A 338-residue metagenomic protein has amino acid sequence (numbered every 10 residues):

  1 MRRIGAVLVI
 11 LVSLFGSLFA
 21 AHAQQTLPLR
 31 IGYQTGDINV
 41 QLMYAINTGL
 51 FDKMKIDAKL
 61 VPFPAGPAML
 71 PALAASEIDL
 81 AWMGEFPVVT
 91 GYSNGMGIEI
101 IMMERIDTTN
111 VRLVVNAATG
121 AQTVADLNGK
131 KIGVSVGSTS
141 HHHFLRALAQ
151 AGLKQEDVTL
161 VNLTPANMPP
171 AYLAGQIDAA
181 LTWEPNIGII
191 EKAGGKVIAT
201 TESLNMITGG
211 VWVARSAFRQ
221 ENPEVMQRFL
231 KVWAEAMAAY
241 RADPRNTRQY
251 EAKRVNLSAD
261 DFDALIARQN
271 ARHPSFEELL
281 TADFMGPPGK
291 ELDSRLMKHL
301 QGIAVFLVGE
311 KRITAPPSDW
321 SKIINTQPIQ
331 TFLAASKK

Functional and structural regions predicted by a protein language model:
M1-I4: Positively charged n-region of N-terminal signal peptides that target proteins for export
V7-S17: Bacterial N-terminal signal peptides
L18-A23: Sec/Tat signal peptide C-region and signal peptidase I cleavage site
Q24-A171, D178-E184, T200, M206: Short, glycine-/small- and polar/acidic-enriched structural segments that line small-molecule recognition paths
L60, P170-A179, I189-K192, K196-V197 (+5 more regions): A residue-level marker of the well-folded mature domains of exported/periplasmic proteins
I106-V115, E191-N222, L230, Q269-R272: Periplasmic-binding protein-like
E221-I313: Secondary-structure end/capping motifs
K298-K338: Conserved C-terminal helix/tail region of periplasmic/extracytoplasmic solute-binding proteins
